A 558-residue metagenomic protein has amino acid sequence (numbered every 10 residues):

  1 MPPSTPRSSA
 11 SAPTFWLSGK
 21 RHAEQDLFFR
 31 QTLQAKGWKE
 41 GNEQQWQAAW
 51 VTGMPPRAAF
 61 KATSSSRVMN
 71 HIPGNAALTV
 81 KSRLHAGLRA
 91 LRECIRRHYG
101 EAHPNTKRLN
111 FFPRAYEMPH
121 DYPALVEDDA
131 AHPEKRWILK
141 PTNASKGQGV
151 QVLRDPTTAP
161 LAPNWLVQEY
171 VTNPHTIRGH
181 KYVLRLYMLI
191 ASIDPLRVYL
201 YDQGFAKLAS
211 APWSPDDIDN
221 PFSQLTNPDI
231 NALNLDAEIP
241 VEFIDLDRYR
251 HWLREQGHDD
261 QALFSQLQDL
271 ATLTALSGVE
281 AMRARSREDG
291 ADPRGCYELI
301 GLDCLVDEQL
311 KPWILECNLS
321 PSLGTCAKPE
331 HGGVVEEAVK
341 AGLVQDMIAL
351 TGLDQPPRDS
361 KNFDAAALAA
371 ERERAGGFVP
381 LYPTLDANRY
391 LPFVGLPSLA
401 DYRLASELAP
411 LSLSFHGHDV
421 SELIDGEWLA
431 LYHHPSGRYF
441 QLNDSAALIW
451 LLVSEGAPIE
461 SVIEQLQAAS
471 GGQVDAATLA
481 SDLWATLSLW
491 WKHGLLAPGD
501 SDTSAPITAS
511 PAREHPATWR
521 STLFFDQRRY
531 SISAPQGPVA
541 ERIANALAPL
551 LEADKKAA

Functional and structural regions predicted by a protein language model:
P2-R136, N143-S145, D155-T158, I177: Conserved N-proximal alpha/beta basic substrate-recognition cap immediately N-terminal to, or forming the N-lobe
Q25, F29, V80, L84 (+8 more regions): Alpha-helical interaction elements in eukaryotic regulators
W46-V51, A102-N110, R285-P293, S360-A369: Short amphipathic alpha-helical segments embedded in low-complexity Lys/Glu-rich regions
A124, D128, H132-I314, N318 (+1 more regions): Catalytic core of tubulin tyrosine ligase-like
A291, C296, I348, G352-S412: Long, low-complexity intrinsically disordered regulatory regions
A400-H434: Long, low-complexity, charged/polar intrinsically disordered regions in eukaryotic proteins
R438-S521, I543-N545: Long, charge-rich, low-complexity alpha-helical segments
P506-A558: A noncatalytic interaction/capping subdomain that flanks phosphate/NTP-handling catalytic cores
